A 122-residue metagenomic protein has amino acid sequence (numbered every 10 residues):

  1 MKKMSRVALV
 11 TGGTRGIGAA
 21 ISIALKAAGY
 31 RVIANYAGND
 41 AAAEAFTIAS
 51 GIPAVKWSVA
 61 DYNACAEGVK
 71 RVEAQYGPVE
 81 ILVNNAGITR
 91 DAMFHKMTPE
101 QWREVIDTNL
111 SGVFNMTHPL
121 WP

Functional and structural regions predicted by a protein language model:
V7-V10, L82-V83: Conserved hydrophobic beta-strands of the Rossmann-like cofactor-binding core in SDR/related NAD(P)H-dependent
T14-G16: Conserved glycine-rich cofactor-binding loop
A28-E44: Conserved glycine-rich Rossmann-like NAD(P)H-binding loop of the short-chain dehydrogenase/reductase
W57-G68, P99: The beta1-alpha1 cofactor-binding region of Rossmann-like NAD(H)/NADP(H)-dependent oxidoreductases
R71-L82, R90, Q101: A glycine-rich helix->loop->beta "capping" turn within Rossmann-like NAD(P)(H)-dependent oxidoreductase domains
M93-F94, Q101-I106: Substrate-binding pocket helix/loop in short-chain dehydrogenase/reductase
T117-H118: A short, exposed helix-loop element centered on a Lys and neighboring polar residues
